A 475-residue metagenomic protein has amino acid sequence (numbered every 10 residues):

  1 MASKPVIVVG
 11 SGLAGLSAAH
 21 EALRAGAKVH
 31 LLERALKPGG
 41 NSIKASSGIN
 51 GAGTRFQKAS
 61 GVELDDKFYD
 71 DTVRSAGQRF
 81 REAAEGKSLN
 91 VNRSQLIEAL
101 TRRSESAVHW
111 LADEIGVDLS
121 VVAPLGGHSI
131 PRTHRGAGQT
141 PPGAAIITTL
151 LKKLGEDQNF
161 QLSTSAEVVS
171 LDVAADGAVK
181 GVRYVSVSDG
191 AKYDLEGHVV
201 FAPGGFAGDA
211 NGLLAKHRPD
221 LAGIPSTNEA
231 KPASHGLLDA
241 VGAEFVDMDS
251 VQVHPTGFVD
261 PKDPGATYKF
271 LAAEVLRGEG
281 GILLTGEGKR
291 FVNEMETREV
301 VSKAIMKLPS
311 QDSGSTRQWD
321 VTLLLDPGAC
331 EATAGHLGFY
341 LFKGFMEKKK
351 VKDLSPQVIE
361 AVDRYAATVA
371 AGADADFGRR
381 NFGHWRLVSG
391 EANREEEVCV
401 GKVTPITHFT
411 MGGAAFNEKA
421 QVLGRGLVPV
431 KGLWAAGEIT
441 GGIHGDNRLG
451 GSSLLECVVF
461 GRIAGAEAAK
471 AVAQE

Functional and structural regions predicted by a protein language model:
P5-L31: N-terminal Rossmann-like FAD-binding beta1-loop-alpha1 element of flavoenzymes
R24-A45: Glycine-rich FAD pyrophosphate-binding loop
K44-R74: N-terminal glycine-rich dinucleotide-binding loop that anchors FAD/FMN and/or NAD(P) in oxidoreductases
L64-P131, K352-E360, R364: Rossmann-like flavin
R93-A191, E196, D209-N211, F258-V259 (+1 more regions): Conserved redox-cofactor binding core of oxidoreductases
S170, Q357-N447: A glycine-rich dinucleotide-binding beta-alpha-beta segment and adjacent secondary-structure elements that constitute
G190-D263, F460-I463: Glycine-rich loop(s) and the adjacent beta-strand/alpha-helix scaffold that form part
H235-Q357: An anion/pyrophosphate-binding glycine-rich loop and adjacent beta-alpha core in soluble alpha-beta enzymes
